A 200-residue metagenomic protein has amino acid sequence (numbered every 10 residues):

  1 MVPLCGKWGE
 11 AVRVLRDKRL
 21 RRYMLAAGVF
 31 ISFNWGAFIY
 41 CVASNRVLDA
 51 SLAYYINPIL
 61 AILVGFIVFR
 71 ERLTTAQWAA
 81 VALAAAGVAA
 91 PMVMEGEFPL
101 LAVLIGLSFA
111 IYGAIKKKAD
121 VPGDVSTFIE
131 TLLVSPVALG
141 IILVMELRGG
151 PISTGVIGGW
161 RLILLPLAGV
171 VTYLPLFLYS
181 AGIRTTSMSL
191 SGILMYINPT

Functional and structural regions predicted by a protein language model:
M1, Y40-I59, G96-S108, G158-V170: Structural signature of hydrophobic alpha-helical transmembrane segments
M1-P3, E97-G150: Transmembrane alpha-helical segments that form core, pore/gating elements of small-molecule transporters/exporters
M1-R16, A84-E97, S135-W160: Membrane-interface helix-cap regions at the ends of transmembrane helices in multi-pass membrane proteins
W8-A37, L100-L104, I152-L174, M195: Loop-to-transmembrane-helix transition segments
L25, C41-V42, I67-F69, A119 (+2 more regions): Hydrophobic/aromatic residues within transmembrane alpha-helices of multi-pass small-molecule transporters
Y40, N57-A76, T200: C-terminal transmembrane-helix exit sites in multi-pass transporters
L52-I56, G123-L133, Y173-T200: Helix-helix packing/entry segments at the starts of transmembrane helices
A76-M92, V103-L107: Hydrophobic transmembrane alpha-helices of multi-pass small-molecule transport proteins
